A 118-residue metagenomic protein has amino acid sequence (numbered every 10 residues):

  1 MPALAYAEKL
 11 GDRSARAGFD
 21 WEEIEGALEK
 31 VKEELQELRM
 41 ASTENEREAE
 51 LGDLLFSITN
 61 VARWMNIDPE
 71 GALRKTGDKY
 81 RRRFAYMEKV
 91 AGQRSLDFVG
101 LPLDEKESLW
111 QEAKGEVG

Functional and structural regions predicted by a protein language model:
M1-L51, L55-G118: Flexible "arm" and connector segments at domain edges
